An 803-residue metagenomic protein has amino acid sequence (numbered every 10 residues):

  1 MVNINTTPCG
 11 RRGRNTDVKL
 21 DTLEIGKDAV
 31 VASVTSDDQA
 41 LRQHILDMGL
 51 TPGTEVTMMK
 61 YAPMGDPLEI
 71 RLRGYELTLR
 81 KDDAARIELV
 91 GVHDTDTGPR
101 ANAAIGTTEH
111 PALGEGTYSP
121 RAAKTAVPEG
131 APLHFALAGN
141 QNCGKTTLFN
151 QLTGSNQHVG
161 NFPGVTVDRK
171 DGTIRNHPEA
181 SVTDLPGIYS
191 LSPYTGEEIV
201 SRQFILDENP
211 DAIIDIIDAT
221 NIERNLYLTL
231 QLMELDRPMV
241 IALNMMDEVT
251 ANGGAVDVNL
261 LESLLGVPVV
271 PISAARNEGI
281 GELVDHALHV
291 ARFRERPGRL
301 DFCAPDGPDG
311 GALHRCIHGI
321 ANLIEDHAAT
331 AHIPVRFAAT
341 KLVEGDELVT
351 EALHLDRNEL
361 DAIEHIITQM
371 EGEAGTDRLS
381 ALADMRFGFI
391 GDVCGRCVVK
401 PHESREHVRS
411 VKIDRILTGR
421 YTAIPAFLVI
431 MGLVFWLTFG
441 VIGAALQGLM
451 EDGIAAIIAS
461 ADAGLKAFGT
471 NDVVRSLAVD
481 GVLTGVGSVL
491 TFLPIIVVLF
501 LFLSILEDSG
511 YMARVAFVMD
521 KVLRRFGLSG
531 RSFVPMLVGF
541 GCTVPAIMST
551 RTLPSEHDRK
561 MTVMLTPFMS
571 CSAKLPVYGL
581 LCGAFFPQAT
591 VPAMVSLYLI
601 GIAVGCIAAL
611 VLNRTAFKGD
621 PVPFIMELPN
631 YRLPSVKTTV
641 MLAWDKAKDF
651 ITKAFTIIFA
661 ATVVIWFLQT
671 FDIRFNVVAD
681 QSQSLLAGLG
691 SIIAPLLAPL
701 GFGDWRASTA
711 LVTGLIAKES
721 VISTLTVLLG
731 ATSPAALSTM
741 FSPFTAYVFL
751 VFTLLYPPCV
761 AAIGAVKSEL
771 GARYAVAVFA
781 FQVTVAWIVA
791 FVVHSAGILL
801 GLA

Functional and structural regions predicted by a protein language model:
P111-S190, E208: Conserved G1/Walker A P-loop phosphate-binding module
H177, R202-V269, V577-Y578, C582: Conserved C-terminal guanine-recognition region of P-loop GTPase G domains, centered on the G4
V240, T250-H402: Alpha-helical transmembrane helix bundles of large polytopic membrane transport and channel proteins
E373, D377-A381, K400, V441-V482 (+5 more regions): Extended, low-charge hydrophobic alpha-helical regions
L417-F517: Core alpha-helical transmembrane segments of integral membrane proteins
A426-L437, L499-S504, C582-A584, Y598-L612 (+3 more regions): Hydrophobic core segments of alpha-helical transmembrane domains in multi-pass membrane transport and ion-translocation
D452, A456-S460, A513-G541, K618-L642 (+1 more regions): Juxtamembrane inter-helical linkers in multi-pass membrane proteins
F568, S572-V595, A761-G771, V792-A803: Transmembrane helix-loop junctions at the membrane interface of multipass transporters and ion channels
